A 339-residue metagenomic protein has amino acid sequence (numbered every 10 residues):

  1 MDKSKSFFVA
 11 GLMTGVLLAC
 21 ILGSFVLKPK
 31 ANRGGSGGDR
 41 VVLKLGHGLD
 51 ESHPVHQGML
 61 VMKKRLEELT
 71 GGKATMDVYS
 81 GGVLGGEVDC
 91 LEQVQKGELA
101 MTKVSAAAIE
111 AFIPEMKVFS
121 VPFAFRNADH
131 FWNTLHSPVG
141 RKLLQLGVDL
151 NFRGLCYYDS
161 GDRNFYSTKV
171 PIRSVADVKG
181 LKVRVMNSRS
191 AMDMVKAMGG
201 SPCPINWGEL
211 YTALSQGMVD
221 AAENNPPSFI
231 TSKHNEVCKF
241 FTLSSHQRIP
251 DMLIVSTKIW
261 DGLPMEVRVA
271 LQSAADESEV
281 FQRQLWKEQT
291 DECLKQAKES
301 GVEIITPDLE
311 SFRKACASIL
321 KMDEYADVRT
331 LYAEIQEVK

Functional and structural regions predicted by a protein language model:
D2-D129, V139, G147-K339: N-terminal secretory/targeting leader peptides
L144: Thiol/selenol-based redox catalytic cores and closely related redox-interacting motifs
